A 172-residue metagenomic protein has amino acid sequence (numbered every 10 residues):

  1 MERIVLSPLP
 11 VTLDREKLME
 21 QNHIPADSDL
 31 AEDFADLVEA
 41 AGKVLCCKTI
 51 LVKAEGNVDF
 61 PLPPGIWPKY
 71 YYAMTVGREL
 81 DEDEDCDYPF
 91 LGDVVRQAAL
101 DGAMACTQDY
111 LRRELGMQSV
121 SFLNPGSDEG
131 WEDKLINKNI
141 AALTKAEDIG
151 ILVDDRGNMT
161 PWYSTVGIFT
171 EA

Functional and structural regions predicted by a protein language model:
M1-Y88, S164-G167, E171: Active-site helix-to-loop segments that bind/position phosphate- or nucleotide-bearing substrates and donors across
F34, A41, V95, L111 (+1 more regions): Generic structural signal of hydrophobic/aromatic residues within well-ordered alpha-helices of folded domains
A41-K48, V52, A98, G102 (+5 more regions): Short secondary-structure junctions and interdomain/linker hinges
D59-E132: Conserved mixed alpha/beta catalytic, RNA-binding, or beta-rich assembly cores of soluble enzyme, regulatory
Q118-A172: Short terminal or interdomain "cap/linker" segment that borders an active site or interface and mediates
